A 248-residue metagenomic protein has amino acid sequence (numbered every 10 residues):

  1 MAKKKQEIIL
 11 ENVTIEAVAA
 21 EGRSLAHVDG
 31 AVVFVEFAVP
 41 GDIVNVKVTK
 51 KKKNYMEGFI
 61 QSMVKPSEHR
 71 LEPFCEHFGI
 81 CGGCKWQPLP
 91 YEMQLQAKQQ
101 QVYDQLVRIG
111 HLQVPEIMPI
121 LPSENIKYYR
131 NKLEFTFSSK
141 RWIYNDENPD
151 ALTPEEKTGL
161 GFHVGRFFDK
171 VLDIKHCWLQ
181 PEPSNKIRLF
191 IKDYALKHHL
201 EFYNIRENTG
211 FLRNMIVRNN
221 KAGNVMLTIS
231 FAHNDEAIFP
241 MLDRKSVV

Functional and structural regions predicted by a protein language model:
A2-V248: Accessory RNA-recognition modules of RNA-modification enzymes
